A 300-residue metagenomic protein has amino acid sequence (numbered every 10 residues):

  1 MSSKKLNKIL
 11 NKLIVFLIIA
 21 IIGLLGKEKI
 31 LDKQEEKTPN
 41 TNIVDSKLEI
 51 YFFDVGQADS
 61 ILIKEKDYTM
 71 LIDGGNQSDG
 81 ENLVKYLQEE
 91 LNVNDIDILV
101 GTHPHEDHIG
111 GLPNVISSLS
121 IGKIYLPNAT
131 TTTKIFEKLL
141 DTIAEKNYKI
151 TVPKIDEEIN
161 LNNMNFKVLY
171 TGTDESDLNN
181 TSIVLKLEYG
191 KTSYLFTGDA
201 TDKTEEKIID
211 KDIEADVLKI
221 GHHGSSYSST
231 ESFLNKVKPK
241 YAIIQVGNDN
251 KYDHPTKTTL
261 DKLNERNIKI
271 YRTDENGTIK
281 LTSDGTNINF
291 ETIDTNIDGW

Functional and structural regions predicted by a protein language model:
S2-W300: Non-globular, low-confidence helical/coil segments that flank catalytic cores
